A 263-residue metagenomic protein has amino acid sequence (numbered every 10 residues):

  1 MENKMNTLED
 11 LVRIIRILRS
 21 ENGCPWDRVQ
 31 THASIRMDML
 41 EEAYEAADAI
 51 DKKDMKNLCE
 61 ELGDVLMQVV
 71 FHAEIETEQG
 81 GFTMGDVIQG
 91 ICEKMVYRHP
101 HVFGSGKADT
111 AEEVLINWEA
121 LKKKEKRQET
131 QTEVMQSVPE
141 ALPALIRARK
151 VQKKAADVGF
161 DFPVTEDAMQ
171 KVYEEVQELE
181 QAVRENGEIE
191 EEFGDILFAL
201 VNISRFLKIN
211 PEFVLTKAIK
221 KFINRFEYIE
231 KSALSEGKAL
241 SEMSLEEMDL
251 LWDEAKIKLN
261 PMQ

Functional and structural regions predicted by a protein language model:
M1-E61, M67-F193, L197-Q263: Flexible "arm" and connector segments at domain edges
